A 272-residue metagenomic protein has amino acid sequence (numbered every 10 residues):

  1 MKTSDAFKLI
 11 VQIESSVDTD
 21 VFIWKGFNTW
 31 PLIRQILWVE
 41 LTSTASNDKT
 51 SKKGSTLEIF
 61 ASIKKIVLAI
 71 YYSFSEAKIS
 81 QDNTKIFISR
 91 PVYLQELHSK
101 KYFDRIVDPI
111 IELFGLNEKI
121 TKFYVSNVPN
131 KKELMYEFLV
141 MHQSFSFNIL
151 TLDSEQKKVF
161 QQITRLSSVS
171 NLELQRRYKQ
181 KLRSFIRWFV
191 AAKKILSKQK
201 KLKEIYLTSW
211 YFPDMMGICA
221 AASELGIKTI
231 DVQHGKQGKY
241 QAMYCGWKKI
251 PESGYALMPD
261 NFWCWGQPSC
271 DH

Functional and structural regions predicted by a protein language model:
M1-H272: Catalytic-core helical/loop segments in enzymes performing group transfer/polymerization on anionic/lipid-linked
